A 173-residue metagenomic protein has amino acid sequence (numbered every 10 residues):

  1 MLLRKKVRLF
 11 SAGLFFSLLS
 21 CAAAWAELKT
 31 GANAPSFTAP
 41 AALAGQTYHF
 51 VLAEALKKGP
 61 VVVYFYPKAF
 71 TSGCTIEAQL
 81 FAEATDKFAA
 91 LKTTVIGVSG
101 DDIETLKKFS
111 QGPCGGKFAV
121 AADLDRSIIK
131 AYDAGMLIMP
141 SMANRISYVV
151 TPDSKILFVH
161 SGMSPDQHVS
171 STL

Functional and structural regions predicted by a protein language model:
M1-K5: N-terminal secretory signal peptides that target proteins for export/translocation
S11-C21: Bacterial N-terminal signal peptides
A22-A26: Boundary at the C-terminal end of the N-terminal hydrophobic targeting segment
T38-P60: A short beta-strand-turn-helix
L52-T75, Q79: Short active-site neighborhood of thiol/selenol oxidoreductases, capturing the structured segment around
T75-C114, R126-I128: Structural microenvironment flanking redox-active thiols in thiol-disulfide oxidoreductases
I96, S110-N144: Short, internal strand/loop/helix patches that form the active-site neighborhood or redox-interaction surface
M142-L173: Thiol-/selenol-based redox modules, centered on thioredoxin-like and closely related oxidoreductase domains
